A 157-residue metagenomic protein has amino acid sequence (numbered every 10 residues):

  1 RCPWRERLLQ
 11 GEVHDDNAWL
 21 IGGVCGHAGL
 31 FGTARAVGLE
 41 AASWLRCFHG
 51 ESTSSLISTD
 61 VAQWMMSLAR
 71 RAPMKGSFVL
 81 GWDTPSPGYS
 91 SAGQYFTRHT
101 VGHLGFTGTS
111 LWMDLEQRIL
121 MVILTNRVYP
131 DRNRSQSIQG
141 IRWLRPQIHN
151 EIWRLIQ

Functional and structural regions predicted by a protein language model:
R1-Q157: Catalytic loop of the DD-peptidase/beta-lactamase superfamily, centered on the K-T-G motif and neighboring
